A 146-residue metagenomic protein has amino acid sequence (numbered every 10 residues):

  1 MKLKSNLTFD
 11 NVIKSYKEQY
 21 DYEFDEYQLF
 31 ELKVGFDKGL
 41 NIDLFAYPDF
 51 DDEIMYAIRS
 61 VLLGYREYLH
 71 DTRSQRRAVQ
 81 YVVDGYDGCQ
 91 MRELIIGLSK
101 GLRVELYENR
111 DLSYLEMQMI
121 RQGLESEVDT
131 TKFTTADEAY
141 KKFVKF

Functional and structural regions predicted by a protein language model:
M1-F146: General marker for long, soluble alpha-helical cores
